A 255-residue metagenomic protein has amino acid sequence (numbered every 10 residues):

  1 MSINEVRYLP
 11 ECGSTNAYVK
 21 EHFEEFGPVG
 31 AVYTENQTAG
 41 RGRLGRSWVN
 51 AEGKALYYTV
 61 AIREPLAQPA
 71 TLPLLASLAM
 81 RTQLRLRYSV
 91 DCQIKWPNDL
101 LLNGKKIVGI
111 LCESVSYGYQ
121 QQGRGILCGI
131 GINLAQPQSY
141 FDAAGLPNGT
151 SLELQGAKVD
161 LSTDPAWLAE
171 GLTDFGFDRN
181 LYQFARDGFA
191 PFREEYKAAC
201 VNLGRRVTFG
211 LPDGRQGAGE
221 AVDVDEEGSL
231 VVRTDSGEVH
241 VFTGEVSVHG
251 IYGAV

Functional and structural regions predicted by a protein language model:
M1-V90, K106-V108, V115-S116, I251-V255: N-terminal lobe of the biotin/lipoate ligase/transferase fold
R41-R46, K95, K197, R206: Basic side chains
P65-A67, L74-C92, L102-V255: Long, positively charged amphipathic alpha-helical accessory segments at protein N-termini or as interdomain linkers
